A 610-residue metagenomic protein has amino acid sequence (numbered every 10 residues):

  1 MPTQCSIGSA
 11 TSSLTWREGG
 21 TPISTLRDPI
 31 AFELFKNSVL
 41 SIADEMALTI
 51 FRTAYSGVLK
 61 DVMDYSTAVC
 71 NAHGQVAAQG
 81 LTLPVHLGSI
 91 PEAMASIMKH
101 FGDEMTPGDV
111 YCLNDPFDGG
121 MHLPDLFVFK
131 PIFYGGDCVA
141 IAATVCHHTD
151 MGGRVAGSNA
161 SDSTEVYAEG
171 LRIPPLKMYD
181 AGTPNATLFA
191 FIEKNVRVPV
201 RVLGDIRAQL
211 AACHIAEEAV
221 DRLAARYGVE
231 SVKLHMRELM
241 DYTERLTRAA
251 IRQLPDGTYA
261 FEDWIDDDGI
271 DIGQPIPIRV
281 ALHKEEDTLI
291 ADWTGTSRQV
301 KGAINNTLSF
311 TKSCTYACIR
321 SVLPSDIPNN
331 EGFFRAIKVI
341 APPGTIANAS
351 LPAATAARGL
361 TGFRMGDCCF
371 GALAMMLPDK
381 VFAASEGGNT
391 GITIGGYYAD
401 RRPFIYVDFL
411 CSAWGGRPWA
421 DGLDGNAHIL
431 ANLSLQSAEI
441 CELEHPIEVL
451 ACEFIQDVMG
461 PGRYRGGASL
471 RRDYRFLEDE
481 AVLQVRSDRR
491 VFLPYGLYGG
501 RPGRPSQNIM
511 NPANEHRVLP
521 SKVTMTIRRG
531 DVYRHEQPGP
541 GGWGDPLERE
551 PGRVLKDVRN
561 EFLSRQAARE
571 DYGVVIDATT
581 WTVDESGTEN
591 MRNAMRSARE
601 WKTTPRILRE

Functional and structural regions predicted by a protein language model:
W16-P107, C112-Y134, C138-E610: Glycine/proline-enriched, intrinsically flexible loops and inter-domain linkers
